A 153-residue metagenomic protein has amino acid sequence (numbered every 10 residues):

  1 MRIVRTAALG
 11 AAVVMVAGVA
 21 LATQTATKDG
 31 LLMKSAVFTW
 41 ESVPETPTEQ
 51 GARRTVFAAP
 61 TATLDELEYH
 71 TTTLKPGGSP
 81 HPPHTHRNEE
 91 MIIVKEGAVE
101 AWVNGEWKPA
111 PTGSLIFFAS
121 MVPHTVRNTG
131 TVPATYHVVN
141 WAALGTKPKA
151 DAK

Functional and structural regions predicted by a protein language model:
M1-A11: Bacterial N-terminal signal peptides that target proteins for export
G10-G18: Bacterial N-terminal signal peptides
A20-E66, P148-K153: A short, N-terminal "cap"/entry segment at the start of jelly-roll beta-barrel domains of the cupin/DSBH fold
R53-A58, E68-H86: Conserved short histidine dyad/triad with adjacent acidic residue
L64, S120-G145: Ligand-binding loop in jelly-roll beta-barrel domains
R87-V99, N104: Glycine- and acidic-residue-biased ligand/ion/polar-headgroup-sensing regions
E106-M121: Short acidic-glycine-tyrosine-enriched beta hairpin
